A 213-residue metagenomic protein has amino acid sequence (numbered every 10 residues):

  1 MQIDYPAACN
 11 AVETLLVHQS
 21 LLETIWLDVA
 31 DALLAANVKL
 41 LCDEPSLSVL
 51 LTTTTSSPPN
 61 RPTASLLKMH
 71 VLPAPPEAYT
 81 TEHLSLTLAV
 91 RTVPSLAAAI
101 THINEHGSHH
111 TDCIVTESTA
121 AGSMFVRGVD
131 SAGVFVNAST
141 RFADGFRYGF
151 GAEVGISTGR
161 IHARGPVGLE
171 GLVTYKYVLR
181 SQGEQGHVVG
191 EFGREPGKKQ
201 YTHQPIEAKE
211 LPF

Functional and structural regions predicted by a protein language model:
M1-E82, V136: ALDH superfamily catalytic-core signature
P6, Q19, E23, L27 (+3 more regions): Electropositive phosphate-/nucleotide-binding environments in soluble metabolic enzymes
A8-N10, T81-T87, H106-H110: Short glycine-enriched loop/turn motifs at secondary-structure junctions
L15-V17, S85-P94, H109-I114: Short, well-ordered beta-strand elements within core beta-sheets of diverse protein domains
L16-Q19, L51-T52, V93, V115-E117 (+1 more regions): Short beta-strand-to-turn element immediately C-terminal to the catalytic PLP-Schiff-base lysine in fold type I
L34, L84, G128-D130: Short, structurally constrained coil/turn elements that cap an alpha-helix or connect an alpha-helix to the following
V38, L88, A132-V134: A structural micro-motif
L96, I100-F213: C-terminal core of ALDH-fold dehydrogenases
